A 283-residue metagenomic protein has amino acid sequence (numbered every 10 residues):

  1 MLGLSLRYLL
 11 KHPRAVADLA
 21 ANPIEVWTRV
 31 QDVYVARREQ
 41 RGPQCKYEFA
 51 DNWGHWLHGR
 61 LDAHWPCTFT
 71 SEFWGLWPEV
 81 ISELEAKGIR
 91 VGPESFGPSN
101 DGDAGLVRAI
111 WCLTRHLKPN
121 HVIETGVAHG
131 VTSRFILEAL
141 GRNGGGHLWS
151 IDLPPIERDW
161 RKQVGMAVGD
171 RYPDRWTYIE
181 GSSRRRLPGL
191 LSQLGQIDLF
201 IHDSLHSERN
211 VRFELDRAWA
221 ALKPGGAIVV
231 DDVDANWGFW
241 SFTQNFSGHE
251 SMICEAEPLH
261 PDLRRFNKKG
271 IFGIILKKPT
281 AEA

Functional and structural regions predicted by a protein language model:
M1-C67, K278: Membrane-proximal basic amphipathic "stem/tether" segments
L2, F96-A283: S-adenosylmethionine/decaboxylated-SAM
L4-K11, D18, T28, D32 (+10 more regions): Charged/polar, solvent-exposed surface patches and flexible loops
K11, A21, H64, L76 (+2 more regions): Selective for proline/serine-rich intrinsically disordered segments in cytosolic/nuclear regulatory regions
H12, N22, T70, A86 (+3 more regions): Polar helix-capping/helix-linker motif
P23, F49-N52, L61, T70-F73 (+4 more regions): Acidic, low-complexity intrinsically disordered regions
E39, A86-K87, Q193: Short alpha-helical interface patches
H64-A104, R115-H116: Class I SAM-dependent transferase core
